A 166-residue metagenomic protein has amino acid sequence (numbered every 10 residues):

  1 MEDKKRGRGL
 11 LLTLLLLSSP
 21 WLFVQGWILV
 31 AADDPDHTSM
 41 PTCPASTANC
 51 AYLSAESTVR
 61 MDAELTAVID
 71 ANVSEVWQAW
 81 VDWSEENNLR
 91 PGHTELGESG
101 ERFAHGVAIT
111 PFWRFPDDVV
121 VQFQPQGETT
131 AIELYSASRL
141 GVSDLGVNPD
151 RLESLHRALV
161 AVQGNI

Functional and structural regions predicted by a protein language model:
E2-L10, W21-I166: Ser/Thr-rich, low-complexity intrinsically disordered terminal regions
